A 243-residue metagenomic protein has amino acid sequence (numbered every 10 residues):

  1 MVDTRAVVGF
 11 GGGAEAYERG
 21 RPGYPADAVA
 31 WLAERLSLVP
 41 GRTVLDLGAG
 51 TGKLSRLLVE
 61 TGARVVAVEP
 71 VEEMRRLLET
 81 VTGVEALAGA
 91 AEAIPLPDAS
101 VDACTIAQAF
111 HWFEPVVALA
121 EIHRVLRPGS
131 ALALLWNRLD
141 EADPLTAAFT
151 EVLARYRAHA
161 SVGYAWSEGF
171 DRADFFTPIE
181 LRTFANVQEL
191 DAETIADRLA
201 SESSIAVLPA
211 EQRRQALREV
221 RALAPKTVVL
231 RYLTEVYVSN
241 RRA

Functional and structural regions predicted by a protein language model:
M1-P40: Conserved class I S-adenosyl-L-methionine
A33, R56-V59, L119, H123: A structural alpha-helix within SAM-dependent methyltransferase catalytic domains
G41-R42, A99: Nucleotide donor/acceptor-binding cores
T43-L45, T51-A93: Class I SAM-dependent methyltransferase SAM/SAH-binding core
E92-A103: A short acidic, Gly/Pro-enriched loop at the edge of an enzyme's catalytic core that lines a small-molecule cofactor
D102-V116: A short SAM/SAH-binding and catalytic strip from SAM-dependent methyltransferases
V117-Q188: Conserved catalytic/acceptor-binding region of the Class I
W166-A243: Conserved Class I S-adenosyl-L-methionine
